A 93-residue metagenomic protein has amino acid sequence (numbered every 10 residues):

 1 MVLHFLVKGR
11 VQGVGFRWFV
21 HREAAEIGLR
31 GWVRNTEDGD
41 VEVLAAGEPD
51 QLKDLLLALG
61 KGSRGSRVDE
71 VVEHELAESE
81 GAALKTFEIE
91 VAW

Functional and structural regions predicted by a protein language model:
M1-W93: Intrinsically disordered, low-complexity, mixed-charge
